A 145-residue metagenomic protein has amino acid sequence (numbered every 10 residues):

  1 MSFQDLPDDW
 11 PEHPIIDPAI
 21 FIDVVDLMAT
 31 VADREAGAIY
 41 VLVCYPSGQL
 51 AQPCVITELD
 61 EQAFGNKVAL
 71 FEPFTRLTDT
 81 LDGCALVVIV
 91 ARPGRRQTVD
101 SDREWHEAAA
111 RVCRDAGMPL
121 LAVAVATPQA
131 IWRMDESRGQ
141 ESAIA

Functional and structural regions predicted by a protein language model:
M1-A145: Polybasic/polar functional segments that serve as interface/processing modules
